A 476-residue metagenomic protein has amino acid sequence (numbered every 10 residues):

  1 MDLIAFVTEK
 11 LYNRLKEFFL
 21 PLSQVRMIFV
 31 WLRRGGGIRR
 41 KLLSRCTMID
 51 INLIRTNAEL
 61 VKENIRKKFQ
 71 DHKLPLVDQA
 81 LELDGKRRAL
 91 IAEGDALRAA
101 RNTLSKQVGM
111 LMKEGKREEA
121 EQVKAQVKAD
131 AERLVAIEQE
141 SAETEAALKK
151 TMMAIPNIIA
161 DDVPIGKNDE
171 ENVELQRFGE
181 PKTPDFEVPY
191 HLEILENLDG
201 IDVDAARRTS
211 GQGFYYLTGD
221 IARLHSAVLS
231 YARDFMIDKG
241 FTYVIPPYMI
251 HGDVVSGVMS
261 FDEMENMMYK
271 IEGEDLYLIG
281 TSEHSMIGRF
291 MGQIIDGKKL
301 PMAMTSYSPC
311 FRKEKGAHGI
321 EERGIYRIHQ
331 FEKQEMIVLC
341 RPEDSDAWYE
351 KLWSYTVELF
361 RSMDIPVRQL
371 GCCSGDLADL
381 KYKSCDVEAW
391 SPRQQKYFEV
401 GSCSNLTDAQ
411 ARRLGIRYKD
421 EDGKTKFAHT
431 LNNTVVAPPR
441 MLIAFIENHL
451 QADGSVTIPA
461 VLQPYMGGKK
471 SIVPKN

Functional and structural regions predicted by a protein language model:
L3, R14, F19-L20: Short hydrophobic targeting helices and cationic amphipathic motifs that mediate membrane/organellar targeting
A5-T8: Ala/Thr-enriched low-complexity intrinsically disordered regions
L15-K16, M27, L90, P156: Intrinsic structural disorder/low-complexity segments
Q24, I28-T47: Short, Lys/Arg-enriched N-terminal segments with co-localized hydrophobic residues within the first ~10-30 amino acids
R45-P181, E196, G200: N-terminal alpha-helical targeting/anchoring segments
R177-N476: TRNA-recognition modules of translation machinery and tRNA-sensing kinases, especially anticodon-binding
